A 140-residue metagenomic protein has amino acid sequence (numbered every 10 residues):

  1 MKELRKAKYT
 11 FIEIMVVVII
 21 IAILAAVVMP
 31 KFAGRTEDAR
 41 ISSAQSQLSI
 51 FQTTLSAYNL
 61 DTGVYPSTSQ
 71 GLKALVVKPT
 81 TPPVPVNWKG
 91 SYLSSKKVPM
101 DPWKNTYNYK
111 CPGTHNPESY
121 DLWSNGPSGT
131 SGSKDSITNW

Functional and structural regions predicted by a protein language model:
M1-K2: N-terminal hydrophobic targeting signals that begin at the initiator methionine
R5-F32: N-terminal single-pass transmembrane signal-anchor helix
V18, Q45, Q52: Conserved catalytic core of two-component sensor histidine kinases
V28-K31, T36, N59-T62: Short amphipathic alpha-helical interaction patches enriched in hydrophobic/aromatic residues with interspersed Lys/Arg
K31-L48: Aliphatic-rich helix starts adjacent to a transmembrane/signal segment
T53-W140: Low-complexity, acidic interaction segments enriched in glycine
